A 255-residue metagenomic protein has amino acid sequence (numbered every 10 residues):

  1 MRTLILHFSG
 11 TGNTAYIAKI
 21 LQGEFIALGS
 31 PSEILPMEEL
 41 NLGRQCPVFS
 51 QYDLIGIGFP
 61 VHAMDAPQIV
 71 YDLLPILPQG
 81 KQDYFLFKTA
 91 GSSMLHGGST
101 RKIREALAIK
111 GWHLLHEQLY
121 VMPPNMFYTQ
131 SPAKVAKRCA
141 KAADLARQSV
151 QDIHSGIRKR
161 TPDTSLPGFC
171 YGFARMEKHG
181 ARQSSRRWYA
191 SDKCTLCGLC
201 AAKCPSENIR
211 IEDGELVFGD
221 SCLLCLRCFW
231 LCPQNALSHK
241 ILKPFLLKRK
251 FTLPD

Functional and structural regions predicted by a protein language model:
R2-L4, T11-I17, Q22-E38, Q45-A181 (+2 more regions): FMN-binding flavodoxin-like domain, especially the glycine-rich phosphate-binding loop
I5-H7, K193: Short, flexible coil/turn micro-motifs enriched in small/turn-prone residues
T164-S184, L196-I211: Short, charged low-complexity linear segments at domain edges
R187: Alpha-helix-centered segments that form part of catalytic cores
A190, T195, L199-L223, R227-P244: Iron-sulfur cluster-binding cysteine motifs and their immediate structural context in ferredoxin-like electron-transfer
